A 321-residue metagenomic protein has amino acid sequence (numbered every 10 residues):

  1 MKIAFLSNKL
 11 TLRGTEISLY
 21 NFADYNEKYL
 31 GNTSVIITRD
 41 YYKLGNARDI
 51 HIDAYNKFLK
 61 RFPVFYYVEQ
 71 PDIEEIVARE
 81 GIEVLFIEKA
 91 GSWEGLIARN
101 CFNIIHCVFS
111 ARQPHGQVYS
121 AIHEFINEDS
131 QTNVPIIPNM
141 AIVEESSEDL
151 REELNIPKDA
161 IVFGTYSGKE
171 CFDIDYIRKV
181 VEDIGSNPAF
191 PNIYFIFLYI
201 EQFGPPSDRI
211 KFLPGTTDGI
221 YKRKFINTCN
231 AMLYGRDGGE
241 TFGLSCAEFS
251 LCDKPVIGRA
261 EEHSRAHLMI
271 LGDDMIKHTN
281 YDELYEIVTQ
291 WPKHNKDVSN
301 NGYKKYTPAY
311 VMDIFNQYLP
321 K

Functional and structural regions predicted by a protein language model:
S7-R13, Y20-D72, E201: N-terminal strand-loop element at the rim of the active site of nucleotide-sugar-dependent glycosyltransferases
Y67-I73, I200-E201, I210-I226, G239: Conserved active-site histidine-acidic residue motif and adjacent donor-binding/catalytic loop of glycosyltransferases
I82, N227-T241, K254: Acidic donor-binding loop of glycosyltransferase active sites
F109-S110, Q117-S146: Donor nucleotide-sugar binding/catalytic pocket of nucleotide-sugar-dependent glycosyltransferases
N139-D208, F212, G219: Conserved catalytic-core segment of nucleotide-activated headgroup transferases in glycan assembly
R223, C246-L251, R265-A266: Short alpha-helical segment that forms part of, or immediately flanks, the ligand-binding pocket in carbohydrate-active
P255-R259: Short hydrophobic beta-strand element within catalytic cores of glycosyltransferases and related nucleotide-activated
T279-Y285, T289-K321: A charged, aromatic-enriched C-terminal amphipathic alpha-helix characteristic of glycosyltransferases across folds
